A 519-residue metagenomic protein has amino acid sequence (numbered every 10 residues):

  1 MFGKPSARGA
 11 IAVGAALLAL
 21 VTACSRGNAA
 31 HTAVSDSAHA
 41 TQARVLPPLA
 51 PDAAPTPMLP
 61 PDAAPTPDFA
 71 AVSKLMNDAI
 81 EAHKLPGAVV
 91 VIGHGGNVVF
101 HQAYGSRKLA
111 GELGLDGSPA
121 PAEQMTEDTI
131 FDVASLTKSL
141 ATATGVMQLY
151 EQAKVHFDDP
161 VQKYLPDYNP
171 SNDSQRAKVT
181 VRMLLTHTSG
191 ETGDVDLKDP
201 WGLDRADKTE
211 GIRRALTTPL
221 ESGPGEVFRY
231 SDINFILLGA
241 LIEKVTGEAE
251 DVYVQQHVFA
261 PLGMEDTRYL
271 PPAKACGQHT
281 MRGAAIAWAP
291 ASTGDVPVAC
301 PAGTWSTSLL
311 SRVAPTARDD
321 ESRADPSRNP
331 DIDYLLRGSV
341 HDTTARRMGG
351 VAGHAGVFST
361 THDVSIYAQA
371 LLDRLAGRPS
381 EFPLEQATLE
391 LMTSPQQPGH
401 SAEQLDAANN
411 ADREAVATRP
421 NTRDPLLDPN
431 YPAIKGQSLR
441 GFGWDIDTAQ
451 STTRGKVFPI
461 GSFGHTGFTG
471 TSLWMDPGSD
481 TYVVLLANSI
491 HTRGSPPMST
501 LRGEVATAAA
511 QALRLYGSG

Functional and structural regions predicted by a protein language model:
F2-V13: Bacterial N-terminal signal peptides that target proteins for export
V21-A23: C-terminal motif of bacterial Sec signal peptides marking the signal peptidase cleavage site
S25-G27: Bacterial signal peptide processing site
A33-V34, G461-G519: Structured C-terminal helix/loop/strand segments within mature extracytoplasmic catalytic/sensor domains
P65-F131, K154-H156, S171, T217 (+1 more regions): Short, conserved catalytic-motif segment at the N-terminal edge
A70-N77, V90, G96, I130-V161 (+4 more regions): Active-site SXXK
K108-L109, N172-I460: Short, surface-exposed loop or secondary-structure junction motifs that flank catalytic or metal-binding residues
F157-D173, A260-L262: Short, glycine/proline-biased beta-turn/loop segments that scaffold the active-site neighborhood
